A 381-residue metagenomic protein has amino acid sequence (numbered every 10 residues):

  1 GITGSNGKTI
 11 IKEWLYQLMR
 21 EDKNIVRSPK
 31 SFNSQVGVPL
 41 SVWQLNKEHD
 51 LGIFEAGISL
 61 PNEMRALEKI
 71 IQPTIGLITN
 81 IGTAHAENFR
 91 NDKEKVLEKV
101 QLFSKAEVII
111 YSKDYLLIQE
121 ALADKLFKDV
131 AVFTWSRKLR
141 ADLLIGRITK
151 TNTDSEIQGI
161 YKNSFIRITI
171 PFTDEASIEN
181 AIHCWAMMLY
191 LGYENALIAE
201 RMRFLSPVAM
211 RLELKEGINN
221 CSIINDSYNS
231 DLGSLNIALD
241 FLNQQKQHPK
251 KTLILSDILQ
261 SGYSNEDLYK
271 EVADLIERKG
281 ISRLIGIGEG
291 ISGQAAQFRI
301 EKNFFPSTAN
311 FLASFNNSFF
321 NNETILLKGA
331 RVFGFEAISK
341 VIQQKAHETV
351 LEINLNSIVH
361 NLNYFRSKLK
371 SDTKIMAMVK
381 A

Functional and structural regions predicted by a protein language model:
G1-V108, K113-D114, Q119-V130, S318 (+3 more regions): Phosphate-binding loop of NTP-binding sites
T3, L77-G82, S112, A181 (+3 more regions): Short beta-strands and strand-loop turn motifs
T74-S222, Q247-P249, D274-R283, E289-K302: Acidic, Mg2+-coordinating active-site environments of NTP-dependent enzymes
A86-K93, L235, G262-E266, E336-A337: Glycine/threonine-rich flexible loop motifs
M210, S227-I237: Glycine-rich phosphate/pyrophosphate-binding beta-alpha loops
S227, K250-E323: C-terminal helical cap/extension that packs against the catalytic core of soluble nucleotide-cofactor enzymes
N243-K246, K251, E277, V359-K370: Surface-exposed amphipathic alpha-helices with a cationic face
E323, A330, G334-A381: A charged N-terminal "starter" segment
